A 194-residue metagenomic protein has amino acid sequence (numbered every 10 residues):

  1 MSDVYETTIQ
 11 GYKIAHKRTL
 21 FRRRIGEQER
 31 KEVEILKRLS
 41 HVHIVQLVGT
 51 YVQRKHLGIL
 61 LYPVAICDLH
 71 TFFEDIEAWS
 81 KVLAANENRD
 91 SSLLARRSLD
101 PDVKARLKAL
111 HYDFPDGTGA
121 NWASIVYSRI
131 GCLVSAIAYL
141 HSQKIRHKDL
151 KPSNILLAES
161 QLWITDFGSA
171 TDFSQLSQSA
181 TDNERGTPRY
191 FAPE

Functional and structural regions predicted by a protein language model:
S2-R22: Glycine-rich ATP phosphate-binding loop
R18-L39: Conserved N-lobe beta3->alphaC-helix segment of eukaryotic protein kinase catalytic domains
S40-G49: Conserved HxN/HPN-centered segment at the entrance to the catalytic loop of eukaryotic protein kinase-like domains
V48-L57: Short beta-strand micro-motifs within the conserved protein kinase catalytic domain, predominantly in the N-lobe
V64-D113: Structural motif in protein kinase domains
R129-I130: Activation segment signature within eukaryotic-like protein kinase domains
H141-L157: Catalytic-loop of the protein kinase fold
S153, A158-R189: Activation segment/activation loop of eukaryotic-type protein kinase catalytic domains
